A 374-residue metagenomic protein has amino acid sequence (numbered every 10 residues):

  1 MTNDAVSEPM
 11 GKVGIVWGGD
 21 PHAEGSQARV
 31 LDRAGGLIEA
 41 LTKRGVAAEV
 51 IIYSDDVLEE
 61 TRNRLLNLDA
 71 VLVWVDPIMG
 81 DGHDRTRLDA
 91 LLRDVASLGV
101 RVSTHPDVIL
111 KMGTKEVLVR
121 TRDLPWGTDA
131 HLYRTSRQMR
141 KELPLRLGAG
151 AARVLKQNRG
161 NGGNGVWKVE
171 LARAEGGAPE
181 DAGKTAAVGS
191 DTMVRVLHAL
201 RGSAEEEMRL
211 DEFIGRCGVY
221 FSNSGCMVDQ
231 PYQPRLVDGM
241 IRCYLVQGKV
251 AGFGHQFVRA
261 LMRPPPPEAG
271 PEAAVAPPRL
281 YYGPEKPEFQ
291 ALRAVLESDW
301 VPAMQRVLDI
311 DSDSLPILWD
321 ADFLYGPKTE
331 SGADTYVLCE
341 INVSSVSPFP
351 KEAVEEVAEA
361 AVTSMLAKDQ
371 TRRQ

Functional and structural regions predicted by a protein language model:
V6-K12, N67-L68: A short, charged/proline- and glycine-enriched loop that marks the coil->beta-strand transition at the N-terminal
P9-G25: Nucleotide-activated donor-dependent transferases that construct or modify glycoconjugates
G11, N164, I241, W319-A321 (+1 more regions): Change "...and in nucleic-acid phosphodiester-cleaving endonucleases..." to "...and in nucleic-acid processing enzymes
G14, L72-W74, V154, V228: Structural motif
D20-H22, S26-P144, N161: Conserved N-proximal alpha/beta basic substrate-recognition cap immediately N-terminal to, or forming the N-lobe
P144-L155: Acidic/histidine-enriched active-site and ligand-binding environments that engage anionic O-linkages
A151, G163-N164, K168-D311, L324-K328: Phosphate-binding site of ATP-dependent enzymes
A291-A294, D309-D320, L324-Q374: C-terminal active-site "lid" helix and adjoining low-complexity regulatory extension at the edge of ATP-using catalytic
